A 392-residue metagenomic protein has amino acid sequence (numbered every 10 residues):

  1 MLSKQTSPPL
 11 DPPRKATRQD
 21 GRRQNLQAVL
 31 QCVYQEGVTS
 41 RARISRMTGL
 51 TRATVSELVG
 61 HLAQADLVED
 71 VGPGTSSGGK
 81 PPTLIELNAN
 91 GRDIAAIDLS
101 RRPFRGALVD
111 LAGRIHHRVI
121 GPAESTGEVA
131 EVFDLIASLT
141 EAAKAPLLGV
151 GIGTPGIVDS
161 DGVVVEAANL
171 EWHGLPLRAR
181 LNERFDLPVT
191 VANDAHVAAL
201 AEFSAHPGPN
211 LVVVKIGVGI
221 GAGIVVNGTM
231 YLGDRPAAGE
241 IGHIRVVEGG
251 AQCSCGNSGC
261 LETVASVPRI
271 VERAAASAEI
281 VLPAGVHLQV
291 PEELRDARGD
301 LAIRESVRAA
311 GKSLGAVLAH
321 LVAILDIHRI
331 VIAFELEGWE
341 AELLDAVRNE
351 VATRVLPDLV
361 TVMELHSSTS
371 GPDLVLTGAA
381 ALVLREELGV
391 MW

Functional and structural regions predicted by a protein language model:
M1-P73, S77-P146, A205, L261-W392: ATP-binding/phosphotransfer module of carbohydrate and carboxylate kinases, centering on a glycine-rich
G74, P155-I157, G217-G219, L336-E337: Short glycine-rich anion-binding loops that position phosphate/pyrophosphate groups of nucleotides and phosphorylated
L84-E86, I94-D98, L147-G151, L211-K215 (+2 more regions): Short glycine-aspartate micro-motif
F104-L108, L200, G221-V225: Short beta-strand scaffold segments in enzyme catalytic cores
I115-G151, G156-N210, E342-T353: Glycine-rich phosphate-binding loop and adjoining helix at the ATP-binding site of ATP-dependent phosphoryl-transfer
A179, G233, G239-V246, R348-L356: Acidic-glycine-rich active-site phosphate/pyrophosphate-binding loop
P209-A265: Glycine-rich phosphate-binding loop of actin/hexokinase-like ATP-binding domains
